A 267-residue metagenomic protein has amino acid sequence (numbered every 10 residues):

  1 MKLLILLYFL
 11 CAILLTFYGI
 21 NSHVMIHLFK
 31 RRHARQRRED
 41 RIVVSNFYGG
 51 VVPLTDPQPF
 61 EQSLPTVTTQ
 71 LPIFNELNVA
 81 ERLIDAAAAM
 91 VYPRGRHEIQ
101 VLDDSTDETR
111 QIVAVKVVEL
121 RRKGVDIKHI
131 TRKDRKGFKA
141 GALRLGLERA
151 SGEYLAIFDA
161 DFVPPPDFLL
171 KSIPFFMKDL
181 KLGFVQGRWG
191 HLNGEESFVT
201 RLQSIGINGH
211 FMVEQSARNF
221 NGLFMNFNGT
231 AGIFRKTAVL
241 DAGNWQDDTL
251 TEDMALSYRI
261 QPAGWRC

Functional and structural regions predicted by a protein language model:
M1-P59: N-terminal membrane-anchoring/stem segments of glycan-assembly enzymes
E61-L64, L71-A88, R94, S105-E108: Active-site beta-to-alpha loop of glycosyltransferases that engages the nucleotide-sugar donor
P65-Q70, E98, L240, A255: Cell-envelope/extracellular polymer assembly enzymes that use nucleotide-activated donors
E81-A88, R144, L170, A255: Amphipathic, non-transmembrane alpha-helical secondary structure
D85-I130, R135: Acidic donor-binding segment of Leloir-type glycosyltransferases
V117-Y154, P166-L250, R259-P262: Long helical/loop segments within the catalytic core of UDP-sugar-dependent glycosyltransferases, especially the large
